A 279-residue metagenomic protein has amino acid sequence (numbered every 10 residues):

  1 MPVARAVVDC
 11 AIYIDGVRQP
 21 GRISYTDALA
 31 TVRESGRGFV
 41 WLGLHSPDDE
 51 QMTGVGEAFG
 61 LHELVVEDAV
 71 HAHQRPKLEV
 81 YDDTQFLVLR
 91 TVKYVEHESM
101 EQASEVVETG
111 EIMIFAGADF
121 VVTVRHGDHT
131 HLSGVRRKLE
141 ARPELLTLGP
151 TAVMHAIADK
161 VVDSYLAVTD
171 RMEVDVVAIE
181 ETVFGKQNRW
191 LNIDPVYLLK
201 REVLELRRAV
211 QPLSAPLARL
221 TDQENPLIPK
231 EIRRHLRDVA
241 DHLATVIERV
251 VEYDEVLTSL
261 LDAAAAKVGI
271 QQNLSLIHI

Functional and structural regions predicted by a protein language model:
M1-P229, H235, H242-I247, E252: Peripheral, non-transmembrane regulatory/ligand-interaction domains of membrane transport proteins
K186-R189, L257, A264, V268-Q271 (+1 more regions): Alpha-helical heptad-repeat coiled-coil segments that mediate oligomerization/polymerization in large
P216, S259-L260: Cytoplasmic juxtamembrane interface segments
V246, L260-A263: Hydrophobic alpha-helical segments
V251-S259: Two-component histidine phosphotransfer core
I277-I279: Conserved small/polar residues in nucleotide/adenosyl-binding loops
